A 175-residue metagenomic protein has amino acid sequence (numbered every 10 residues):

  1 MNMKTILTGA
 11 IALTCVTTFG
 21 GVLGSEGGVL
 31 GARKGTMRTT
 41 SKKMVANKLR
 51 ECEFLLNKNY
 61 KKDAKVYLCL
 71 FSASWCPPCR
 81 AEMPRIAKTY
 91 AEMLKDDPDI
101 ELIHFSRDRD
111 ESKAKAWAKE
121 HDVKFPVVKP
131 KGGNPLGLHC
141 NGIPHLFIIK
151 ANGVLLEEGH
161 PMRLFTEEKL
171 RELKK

Functional and structural regions predicted by a protein language model:
M1-R50: N-terminal targeting signals for export/organelle localization
S41-Y67: A short beta-strand-turn-helix
K65, F71-W75, G142: Short pre-active-site segment immediately N-terminal to redox-active cysteine/selenocysteine motifs in thiol-based
L68-C69, L102, L146: Hydrophobic beta-strand anchors of alpha/beta hydrolase catalytic cores
F71-K88: Conserved redox-active cysteine motifs that mediate thiol-disulfide chemistry, especially di-cysteine Cys-X(1-2)-Cys
D97-K113, V123-G132: Thiol-based oxidoreductase modules, predominantly thioredoxin-like and allied folds used for disulfide exchange
S112-V123, H139-N141: Structural alpha/beta surface segment adjacent to cysteine/selenocysteine redox centers across thiol/disulfide enzymes
K131-L170: Thiol/disulfide oxidoreductase modules built on the thioredoxin-like
